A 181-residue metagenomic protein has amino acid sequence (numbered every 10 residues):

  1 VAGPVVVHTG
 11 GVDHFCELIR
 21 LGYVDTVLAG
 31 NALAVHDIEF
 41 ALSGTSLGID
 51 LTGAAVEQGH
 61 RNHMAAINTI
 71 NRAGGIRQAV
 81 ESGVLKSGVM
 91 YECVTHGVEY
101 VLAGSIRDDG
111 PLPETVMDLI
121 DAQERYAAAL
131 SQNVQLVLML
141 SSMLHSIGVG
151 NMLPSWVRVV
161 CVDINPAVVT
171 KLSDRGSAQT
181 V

Functional and structural regions predicted by a protein language model:
V1-R72: Metabolite-binding pocket within alpha/beta catalytic cores that recognizes anionic/polar moieties
L51-V181: C-terminal functional extensions of proteins
